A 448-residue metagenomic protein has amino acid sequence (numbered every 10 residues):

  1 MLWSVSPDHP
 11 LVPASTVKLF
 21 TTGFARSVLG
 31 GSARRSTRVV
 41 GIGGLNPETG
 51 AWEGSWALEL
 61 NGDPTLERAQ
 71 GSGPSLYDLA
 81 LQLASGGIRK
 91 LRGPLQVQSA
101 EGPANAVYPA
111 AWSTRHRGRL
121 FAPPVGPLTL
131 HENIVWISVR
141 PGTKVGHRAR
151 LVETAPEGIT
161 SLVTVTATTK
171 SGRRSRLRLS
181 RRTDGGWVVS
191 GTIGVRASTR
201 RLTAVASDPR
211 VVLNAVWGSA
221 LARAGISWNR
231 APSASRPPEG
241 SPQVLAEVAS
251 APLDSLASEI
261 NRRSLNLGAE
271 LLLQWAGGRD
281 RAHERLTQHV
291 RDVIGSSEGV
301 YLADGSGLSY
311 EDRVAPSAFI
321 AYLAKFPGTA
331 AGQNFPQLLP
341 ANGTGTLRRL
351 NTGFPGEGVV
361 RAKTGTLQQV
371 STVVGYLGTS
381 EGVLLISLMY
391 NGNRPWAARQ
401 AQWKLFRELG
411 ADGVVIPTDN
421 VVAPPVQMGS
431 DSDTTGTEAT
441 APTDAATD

Functional and structural regions predicted by a protein language model:
L2-S4, R263-N266, E270-D448: Small-residue-rich helix-loop
L2-W3, P13-F20, H147-L151, R230-A234 (+2 more regions): A broad, low-specificity signal for short, low-complexity segments enriched in glycine/proline and polar/charged
S4-F24, V28, A257: Short active-site loop at a secondary-structure junction that contains or immediately precedes the catalytic residue(s)
S6-L11, T203-A204, S306-S309: A short glycine/serine-rich beta->alpha loop
H9, G43, G62, S306 (+1 more regions): Short, well-ordered turn and helix-capping elements at secondary-structure junctions
L11, S27-S297, D412, T418-D448: Conserved serine DD-peptidase/penicillin-binding transpeptidase domain and beta-lactam-recognizing active-site
T16, P252-L253, A315: Short, structural beta-strand-to-alpha-helix junction motif
K18-A25, L95, L128, W217 (+4 more regions): Residue-level preference for non-acidic, small/hydrophobic
